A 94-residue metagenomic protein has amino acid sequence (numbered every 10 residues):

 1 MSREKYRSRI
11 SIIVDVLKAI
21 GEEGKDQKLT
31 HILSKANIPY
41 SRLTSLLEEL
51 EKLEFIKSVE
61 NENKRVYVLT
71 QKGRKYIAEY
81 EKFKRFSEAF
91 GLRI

Functional and structural regions predicted by a protein language model:
M1, A78-I94: Amphipathic alpha-helical dimerization/coiled-coil segments that flank or bridge DNA-binding/regulatory modules
E4-I38, R42: N-terminal helix-turn-helix DNA-binding core of bacterial DNA-binding proteins
I32, L47-L53: Basic amphipathic alpha-helical segments that dock to polyanions
E51-N61: A short, conserved structural fragment
E62-E79: Basic, amphipathic "hinge/linker" alpha-helix immediately C-terminal to the N-terminal HTH DNA-binding motif
